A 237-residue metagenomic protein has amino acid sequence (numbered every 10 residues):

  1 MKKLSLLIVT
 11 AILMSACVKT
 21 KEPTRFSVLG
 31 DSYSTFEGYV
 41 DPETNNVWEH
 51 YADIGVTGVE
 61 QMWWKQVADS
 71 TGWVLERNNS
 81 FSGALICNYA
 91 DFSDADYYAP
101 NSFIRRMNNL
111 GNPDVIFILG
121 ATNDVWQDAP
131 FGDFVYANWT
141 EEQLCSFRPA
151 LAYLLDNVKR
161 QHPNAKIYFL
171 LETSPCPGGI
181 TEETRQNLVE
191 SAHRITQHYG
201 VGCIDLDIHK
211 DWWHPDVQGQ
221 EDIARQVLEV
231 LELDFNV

Functional and structural regions predicted by a protein language model:
M1-L4: Positively charged n-region of N-terminal signal peptides that target proteins for export
S15-A16: C-terminal motif of bacterial Sec signal peptides marking the signal peptidase cleavage site
P23-R25: Residues that mark the start of a beta-strand
S27-L29, I116: Conserved beta-strand elements of the Class I
L29-G30, L170: Short hydrophobic segments within beta-strands
Y33-S34, G219: Short active-site segment of divalent metal-dependent hydrolases/proteases that encodes the spacing between
E43-G132, Y136-A137: Conserved SGNH/GDSL esterase-like catalytic core that processes O-acyl groups on lipids and polysaccharides
D96-V237: Alpha-helical cap/lid subdomain in secreted, periplasmic, or secretory-pathway luminal O-acyl-processing enzymes
